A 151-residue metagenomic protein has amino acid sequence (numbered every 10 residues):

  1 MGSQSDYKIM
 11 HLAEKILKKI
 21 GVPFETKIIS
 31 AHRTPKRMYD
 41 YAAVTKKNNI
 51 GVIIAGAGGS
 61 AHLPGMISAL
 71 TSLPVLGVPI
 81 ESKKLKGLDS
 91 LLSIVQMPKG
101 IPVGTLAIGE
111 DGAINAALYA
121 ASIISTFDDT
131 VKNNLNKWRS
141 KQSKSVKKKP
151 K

Functional and structural regions predicted by a protein language model:
M1-R33: Glycine-rich phosphate/diphosphate-binding loop of Rossmann-like nucleotide-binding domains
D6-H11, P35-M38, A57-M66, L85-L88 (+1 more regions): Short glycine/serine/threonine-rich phosphate/pyrophosphate-binding segments that cradle anionic phosphate groups
T26-K47: N-terminal beta-loop-helix "entrance" segment that forms/cooperates in small-molecule cofactor or anionic ligand
Y41-P79, K83: Glycine-rich phosphate-binding loop
L70-A107, K132-W138: Short, acidic/small-residue loops that bind anionic groups at enzyme active sites
G109-S143: A charged, well-structured terminal subsegment
Q142-K151: Accessory alpha-helical/coil subdomains and C-terminal extensions that flank or cap enzyme catalytic cores
